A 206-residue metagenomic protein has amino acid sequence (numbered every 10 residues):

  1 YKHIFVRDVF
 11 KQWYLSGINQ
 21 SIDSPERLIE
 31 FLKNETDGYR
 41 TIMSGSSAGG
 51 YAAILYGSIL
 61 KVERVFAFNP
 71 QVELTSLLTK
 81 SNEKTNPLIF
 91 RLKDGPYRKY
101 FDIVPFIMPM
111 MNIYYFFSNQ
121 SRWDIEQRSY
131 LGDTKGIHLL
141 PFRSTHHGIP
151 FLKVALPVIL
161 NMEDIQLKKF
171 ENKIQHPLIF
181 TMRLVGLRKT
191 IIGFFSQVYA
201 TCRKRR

Functional and structural regions predicted by a protein language model:
Y1-D37: Active-site catalytic motif of lipid deacylating hydrolases and related acyltransferases
K2-I4, I42, F66, Y114-F116 (+1 more regions): Hydrophobic/aromatic beta-strand patches that form the interior of the parallel beta-sheet core in alpha/beta enzyme
N34, Y56-E63, Y130-T134: Short, surface-exposed basic-aromatic patches at helix termini and helix-loop junctions that form
T36-S47: Alpha/beta-hydrolase fold nucleophile elbow
G45-I59: Glycine-rich nucleophile elbow surrounding the catalytic serine of serine-hydrolase chemistry
A67-L78: Active-site nucleophile loop of the alpha/beta-hydrolase fold
N82-R143, H147-I149, L167-N172: The feature captures the conserved acid-bearing segment of alpha/beta-hydrolase catalytic domains
G136-C202: C-terminal catalytic histidine-bearing segment of alpha/beta-hydrolase fold enzymes
